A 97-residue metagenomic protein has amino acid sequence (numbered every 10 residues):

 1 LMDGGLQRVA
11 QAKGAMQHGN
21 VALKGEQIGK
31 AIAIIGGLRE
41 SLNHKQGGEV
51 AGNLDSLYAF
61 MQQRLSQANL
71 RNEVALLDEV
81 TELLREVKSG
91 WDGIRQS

Functional and structural regions predicted by a protein language model:
L1-A10, Q17-H18, A22-G29, G36 (+3 more regions): N-terminal intrinsically disordered, cationic/polar leader segments that include organellar targeting peptides
